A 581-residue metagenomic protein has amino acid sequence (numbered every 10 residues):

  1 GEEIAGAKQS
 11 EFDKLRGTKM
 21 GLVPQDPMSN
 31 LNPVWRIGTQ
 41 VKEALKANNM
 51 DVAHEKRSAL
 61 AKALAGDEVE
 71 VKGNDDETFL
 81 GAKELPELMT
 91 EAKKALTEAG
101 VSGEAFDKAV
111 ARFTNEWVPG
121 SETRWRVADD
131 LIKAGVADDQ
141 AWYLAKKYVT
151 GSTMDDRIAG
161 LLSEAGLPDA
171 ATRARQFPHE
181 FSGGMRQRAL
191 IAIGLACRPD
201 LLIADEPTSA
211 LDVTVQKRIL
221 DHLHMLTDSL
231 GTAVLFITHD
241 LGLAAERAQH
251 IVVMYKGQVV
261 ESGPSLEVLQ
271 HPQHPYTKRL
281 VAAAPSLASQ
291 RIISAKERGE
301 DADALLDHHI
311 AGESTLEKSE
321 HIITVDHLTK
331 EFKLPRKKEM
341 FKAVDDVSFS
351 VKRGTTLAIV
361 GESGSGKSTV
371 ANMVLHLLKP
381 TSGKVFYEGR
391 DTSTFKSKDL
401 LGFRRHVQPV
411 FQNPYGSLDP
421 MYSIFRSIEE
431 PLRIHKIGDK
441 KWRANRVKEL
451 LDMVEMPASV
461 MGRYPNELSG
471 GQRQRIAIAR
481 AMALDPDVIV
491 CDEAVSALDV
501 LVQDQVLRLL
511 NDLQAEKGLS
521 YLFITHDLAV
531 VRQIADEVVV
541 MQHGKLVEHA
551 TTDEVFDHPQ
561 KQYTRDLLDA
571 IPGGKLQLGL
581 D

Functional and structural regions predicted by a protein language model:
G1-E3, S58, A137, G383-D391: Conserved ABC transporter NBD signature motif
R57-G73, I132, V136, W142 (+3 more regions): Conserved ABC ATPase "signature" region
F177-F181, M185, Y464-L468, Q472: Conserved ABC ATPase signature
A189, G194-L195, I476, M482: ABC ATPase C-loop
A196-D200, A483-D487, Q503: A short, proline-enriched helix->beta-strand linker immediately N-terminal to the Walker B motif in ABC-type P-loop
V259-G263, H271, H549-A550: ABC ATPase "signature
L375: Helix-to-loop junction immediately C-terminal to a conserved catalytic motif
